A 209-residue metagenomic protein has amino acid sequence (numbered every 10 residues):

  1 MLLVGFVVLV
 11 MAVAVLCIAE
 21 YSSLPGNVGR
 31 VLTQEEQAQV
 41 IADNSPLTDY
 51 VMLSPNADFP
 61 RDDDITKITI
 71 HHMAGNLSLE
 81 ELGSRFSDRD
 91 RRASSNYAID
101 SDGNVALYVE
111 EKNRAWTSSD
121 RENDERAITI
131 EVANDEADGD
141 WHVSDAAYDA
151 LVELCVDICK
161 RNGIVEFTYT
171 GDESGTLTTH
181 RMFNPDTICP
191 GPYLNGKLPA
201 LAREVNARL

Functional and structural regions predicted by a protein language model:
M1-D124: N-terminal catalytic cores of peptidoglycan-degrading enzymes
L2-G5, C17-N44, D62, G139-L209: Basic/polar, cationic surfaces and motifs that engage anionic cell-wall and phosphate/carboxylate ligands
N56, L82, S94, W116 (+2 more regions): Second-shell loop/turn segments in exported
T69, T129-E131, T178: Soluble periplasmic/extracytoplasmic beta-strand elements of cell-envelope proteins
N76, E136, P185: Feature marks short, surface-exposed loop/turn motifs that line or immediately flank catalytic pockets and channel
S84, A106-W116, E136-D140, T168-G175: Noncatalytic linker/hinge segments flanking ATPase motor cores
Y97, I130, L151: Divalent metal-coordination and catalytic microenvironments
I128-A137, M182: Cell-envelope and extracellular/periplasmic
